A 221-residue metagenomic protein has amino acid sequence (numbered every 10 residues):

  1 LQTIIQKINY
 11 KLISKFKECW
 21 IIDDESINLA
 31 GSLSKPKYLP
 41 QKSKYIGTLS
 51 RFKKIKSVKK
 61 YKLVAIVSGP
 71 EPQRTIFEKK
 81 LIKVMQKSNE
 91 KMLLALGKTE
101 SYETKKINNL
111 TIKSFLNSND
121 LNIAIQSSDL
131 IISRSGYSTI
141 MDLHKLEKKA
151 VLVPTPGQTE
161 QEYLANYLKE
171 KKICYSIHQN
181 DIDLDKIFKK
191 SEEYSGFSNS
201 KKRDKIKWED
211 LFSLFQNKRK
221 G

Functional and structural regions predicted by a protein language model:
L1-Y45: Active-site-proximal region of nucleotide-activated glycan assembly enzymes, centered on histidine/acidic-rich loops
I8, N119-D120, T139, D183-K186 (+1 more regions): Short acidic active-site motifs
E18-W20, K44-I46, L93, T111-K113 (+3 more regions): Hydrophobic/aromatic beta-strand patches that form the interior of the parallel beta-sheet core in alpha/beta enzyme
S32-L33, S101-E103, T139, T159-A165: Short, glycine/polar-rich helix-capping loops at beta-to-alpha or helix-loop-helix junctions that flank or form
K35, G47-L130, I140: Donor-nucleotide binding loops and adjacent catalytic segments primarily of GT-B fold Leloir glycosyltransferases
F115, K145-Y194: Nucleotide-sugar donor-binding patch of glycosyltransferase catalytic domains
D120-Y163: A donor-sugar binding/catalytic signature common to diverse glycosyltransferases and related nucleotide-sugar
D185-G221: C-terminal amphipathic helix plus adjacent low-complexity, charged tail appended to glycosyltransferase catalytic
